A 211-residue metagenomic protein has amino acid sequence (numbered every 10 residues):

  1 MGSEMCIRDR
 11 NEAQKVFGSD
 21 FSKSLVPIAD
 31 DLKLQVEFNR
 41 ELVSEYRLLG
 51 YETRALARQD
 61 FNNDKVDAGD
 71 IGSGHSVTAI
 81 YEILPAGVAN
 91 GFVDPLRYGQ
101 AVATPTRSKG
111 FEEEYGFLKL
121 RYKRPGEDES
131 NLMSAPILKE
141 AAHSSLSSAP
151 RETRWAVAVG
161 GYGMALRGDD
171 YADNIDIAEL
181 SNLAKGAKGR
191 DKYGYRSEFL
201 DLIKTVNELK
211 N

Functional and structural regions predicted by a protein language model:
M1-I7: Short, small-residue-biased leader/transition segments that mark boundaries at the very start of proteins
R8-E37: C-terminal helix of von Willebrand factor
V26-I28, R40, G110-E112: A generic structural signal for short, solvent-exposed coil/turn residues that cap or connect secondary-structure
V26-K33, S44-Y46, A89-D94: Acidic/polar loop patches that form or flank catalytic/metal-binding clefts of enzymes that bind anionic ligands
V36-G50: Soluble, acidic/polar mature domains that operate outside membranes
V43, Y51-T78, I83-N211: Long, acidic serine/threonine- and proline-rich intrinsically disordered regions
